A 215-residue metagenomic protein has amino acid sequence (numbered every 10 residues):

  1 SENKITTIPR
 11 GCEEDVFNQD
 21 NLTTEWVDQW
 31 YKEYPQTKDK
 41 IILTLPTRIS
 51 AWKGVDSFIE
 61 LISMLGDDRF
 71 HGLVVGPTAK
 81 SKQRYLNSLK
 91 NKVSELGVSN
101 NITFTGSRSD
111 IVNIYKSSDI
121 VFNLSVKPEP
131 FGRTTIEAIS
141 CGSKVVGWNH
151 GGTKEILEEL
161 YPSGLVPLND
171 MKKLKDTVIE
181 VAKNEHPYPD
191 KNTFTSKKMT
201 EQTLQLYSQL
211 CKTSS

Functional and structural regions predicted by a protein language model:
T7, N149-L165: Short acidic/histidine- and often glycine-rich active-site loop of Leloir-type glycosyltransferases that engages
G11: Carbohydrate-associated surface elements
N18-Q36, L89: A short helix/loop element that forms part of the nucleotide-sugar donor recognition site in Leloir-type
T37-K53, I59-I62, L73: Conserved donor-binding/catalytic core segment of Leloir-type glycosyltransferases
S81-L86, S99-R108, I114: Active-site donor-binding acidic/aromatic loop of nucleotide-activated sugar and phosphosugar transferases involved
K144-G147: Short hydrophobic beta-strand element within catalytic cores of glycosyltransferases and related nucleotide-activated
E159-M171, I179-K183: Conserved acidic donor-binding segment of nucleotide-sugar-dependent glycosyltransferases
E185-S214: A charged, aromatic-enriched C-terminal amphipathic alpha-helix characteristic of glycosyltransferases across folds
